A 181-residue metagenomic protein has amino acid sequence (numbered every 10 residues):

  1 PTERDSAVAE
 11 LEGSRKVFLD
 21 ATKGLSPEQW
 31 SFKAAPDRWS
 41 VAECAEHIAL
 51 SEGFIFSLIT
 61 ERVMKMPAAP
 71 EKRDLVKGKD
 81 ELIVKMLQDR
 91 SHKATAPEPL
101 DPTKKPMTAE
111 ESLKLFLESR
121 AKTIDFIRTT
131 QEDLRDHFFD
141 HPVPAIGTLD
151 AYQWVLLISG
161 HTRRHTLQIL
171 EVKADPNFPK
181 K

Functional and structural regions predicted by a protein language model:
P1-K16: Short N-terminal segments immediately surrounding and downstream of signal-peptide cleavage
R4-A7, K105, A109, A151 (+1 more regions): Amphipathic alpha-helical coiled-coil segments and their boundaries
E10, D80-L134: Acidic/histidine-rich alpha-helical segments that form the ligand environment of transition-metal centers
T22: Short alpha-helical DNA-recognition segment
F32, P36-L82, M86, A121 (+2 more regions): Short, contiguous alpha-helical
